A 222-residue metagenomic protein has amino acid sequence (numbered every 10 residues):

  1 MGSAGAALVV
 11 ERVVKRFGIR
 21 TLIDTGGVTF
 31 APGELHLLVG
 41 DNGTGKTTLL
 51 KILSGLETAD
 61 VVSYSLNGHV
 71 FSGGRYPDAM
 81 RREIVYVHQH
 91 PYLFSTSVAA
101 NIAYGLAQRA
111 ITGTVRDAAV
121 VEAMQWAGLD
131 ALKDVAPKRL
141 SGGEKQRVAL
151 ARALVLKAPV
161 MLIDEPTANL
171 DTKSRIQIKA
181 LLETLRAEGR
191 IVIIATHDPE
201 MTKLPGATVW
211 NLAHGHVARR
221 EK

Functional and structural regions predicted by a protein language model:
S54: Helix-to-loop junction immediately C-terminal to a conserved catalytic motif
S63-A79: ABC ATPase NBD Q-loop/coupling interface
T114-L132: Conserved ABC ATPase "signature" region
A136-L140, E144: Conserved ABC ATPase signature
L150: Hydrophobic anchor residue at the start of the ABC signature
M161-D164: Catalytic Walker B motif of ABC-type/P-loop ATPase nucleotide-binding domains
T196-H197: H-loop/switch region of ABC-family ATPase nucleotide-binding domains
